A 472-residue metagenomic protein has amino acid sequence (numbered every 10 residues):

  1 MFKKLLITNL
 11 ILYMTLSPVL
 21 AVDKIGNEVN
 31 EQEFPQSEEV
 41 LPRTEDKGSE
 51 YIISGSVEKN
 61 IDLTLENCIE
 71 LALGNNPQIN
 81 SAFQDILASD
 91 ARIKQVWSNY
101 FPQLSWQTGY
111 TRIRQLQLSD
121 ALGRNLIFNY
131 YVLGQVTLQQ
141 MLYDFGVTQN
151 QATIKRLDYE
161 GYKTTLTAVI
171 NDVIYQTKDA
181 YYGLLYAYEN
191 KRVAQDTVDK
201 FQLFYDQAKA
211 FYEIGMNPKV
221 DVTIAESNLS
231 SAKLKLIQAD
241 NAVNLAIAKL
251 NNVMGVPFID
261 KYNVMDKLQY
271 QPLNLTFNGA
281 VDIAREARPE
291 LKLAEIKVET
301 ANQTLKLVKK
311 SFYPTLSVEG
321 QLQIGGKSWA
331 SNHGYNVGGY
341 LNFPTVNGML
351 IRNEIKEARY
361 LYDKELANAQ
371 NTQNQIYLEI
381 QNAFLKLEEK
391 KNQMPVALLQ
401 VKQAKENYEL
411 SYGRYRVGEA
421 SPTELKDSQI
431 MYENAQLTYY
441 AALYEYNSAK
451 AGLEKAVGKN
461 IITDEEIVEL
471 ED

Functional and structural regions predicted by a protein language model:
T8-S17: Bacterial N-terminal signal peptides
L20-E39, Y51-I52, V57, T438-D472: Acidic, low-complexity, intrinsically disordered peripheral segments
E28, Q32, L63, V169-I283 (+3 more regions): Periplasmic alpha-helical coiled-coil/stalk elements that build and connect Gram-negative outer-membrane
G48-L71: Regulatory alphaC helix of protein kinase catalytic domains
T64, Q103-A168, K292-T372, E379 (+1 more regions): Small/polar-residue-enriched beta-strand and adjacent coil segments characteristic of outer-membrane beta-barrel
I69-L73, N217, E226, V256-V318 (+1 more regions): Amphipathic alpha-helical coiled-coil scaffold segments and their short linker/junction regions
S81-V96, V169, V173-R192, L203 (+5 more regions): Amphipathic alpha-helical coiled-coil segments
F83, R156, K219-N228, P422-I430: Short, charged, amphipathic alpha-helical segments
